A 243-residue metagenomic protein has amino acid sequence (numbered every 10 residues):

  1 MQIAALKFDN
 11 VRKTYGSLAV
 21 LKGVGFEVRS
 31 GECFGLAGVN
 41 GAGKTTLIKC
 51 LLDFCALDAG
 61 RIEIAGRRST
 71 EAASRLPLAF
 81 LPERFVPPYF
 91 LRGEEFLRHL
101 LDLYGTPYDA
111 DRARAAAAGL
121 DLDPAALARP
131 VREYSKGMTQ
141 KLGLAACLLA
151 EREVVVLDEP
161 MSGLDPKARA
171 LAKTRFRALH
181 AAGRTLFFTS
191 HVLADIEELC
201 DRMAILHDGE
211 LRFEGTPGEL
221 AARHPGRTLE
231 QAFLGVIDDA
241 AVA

Functional and structural regions predicted by a protein language model:
A59-S74: Conserved ABC transporter NBD signature motif
R98, D102, A110-A126: Conserved ABC ATPase "signature" region
V155-E159: Catalytic Walker B motif of ABC-type/P-loop ATPase nucleotide-binding domains
R169-A182: Helical segment within the ABC ATPase nucleotide-binding domain
E214-G215: ABC ATPase "signature
